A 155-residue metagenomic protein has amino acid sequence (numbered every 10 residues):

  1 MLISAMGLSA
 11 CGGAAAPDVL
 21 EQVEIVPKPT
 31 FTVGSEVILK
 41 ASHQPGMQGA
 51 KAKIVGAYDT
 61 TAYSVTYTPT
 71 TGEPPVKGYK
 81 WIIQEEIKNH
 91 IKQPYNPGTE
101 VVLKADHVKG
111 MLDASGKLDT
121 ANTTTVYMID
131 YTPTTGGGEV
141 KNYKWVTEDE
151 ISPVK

Functional and structural regions predicted by a protein language model:
G7-A10: C-terminal motif of bacterial Sec signal peptides marking the signal peptidase cleavage site
G12-A14: Bacterial signal peptide processing site
A16-V23, K28-P29, V33-E85, P97-E100 (+1 more regions): Basic/aromatic-rich interaction segments and small domains that mediate binding to polyanionic partners
K92-P94: A short, structured loop/turn motif at beta-sheet edges
